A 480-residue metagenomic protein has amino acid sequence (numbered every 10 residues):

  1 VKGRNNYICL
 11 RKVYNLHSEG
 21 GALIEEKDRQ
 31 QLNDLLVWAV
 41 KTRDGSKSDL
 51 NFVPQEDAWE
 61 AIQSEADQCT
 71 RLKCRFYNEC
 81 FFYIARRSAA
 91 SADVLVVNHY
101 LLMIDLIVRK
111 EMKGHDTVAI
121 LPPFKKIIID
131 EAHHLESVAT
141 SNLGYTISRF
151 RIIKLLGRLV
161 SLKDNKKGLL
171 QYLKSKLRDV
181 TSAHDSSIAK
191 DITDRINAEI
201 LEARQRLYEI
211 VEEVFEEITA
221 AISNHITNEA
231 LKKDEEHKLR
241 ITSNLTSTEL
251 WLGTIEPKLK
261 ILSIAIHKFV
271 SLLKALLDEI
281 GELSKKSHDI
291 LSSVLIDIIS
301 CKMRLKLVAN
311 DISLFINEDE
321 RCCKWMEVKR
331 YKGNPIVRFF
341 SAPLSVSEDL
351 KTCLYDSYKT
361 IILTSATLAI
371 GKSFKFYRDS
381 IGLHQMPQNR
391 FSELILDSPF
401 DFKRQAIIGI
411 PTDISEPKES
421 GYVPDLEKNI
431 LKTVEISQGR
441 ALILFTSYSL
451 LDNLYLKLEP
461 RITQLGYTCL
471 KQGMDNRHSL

Functional and structural regions predicted by a protein language model:
V1-L95, H99-M103, G157, S161-D194 (+2 more regions): A substrate-engagement module of RecA-like helicase motors
W59-D93, M103-D116, L262, F269-I414 (+2 more regions): A contiguous, basic/glycine-rich beta-loop/short-helix subdomain that forms a polymer-engagement track
A92, H99-Y100, E131-L135, A139: Conserved Walker B
L102, H134-S137, A369, L450: Residues immediately C-terminal
H133, S137-K238: Conserved phosphoryl-transfer catalytic core
T352, P411-T446: Conserved interdomain hinge at the start of the Helicase C-terminal
I362-A366, R440-T446, L450: Conserved RecA-like ASCE P-loop NTPase motor core of nucleic-acid helicases/translocases
T446-G473: Conserved helicase motor "Helicase C" RecA-like lobe of SF1/SF2 P-loop NTPases
